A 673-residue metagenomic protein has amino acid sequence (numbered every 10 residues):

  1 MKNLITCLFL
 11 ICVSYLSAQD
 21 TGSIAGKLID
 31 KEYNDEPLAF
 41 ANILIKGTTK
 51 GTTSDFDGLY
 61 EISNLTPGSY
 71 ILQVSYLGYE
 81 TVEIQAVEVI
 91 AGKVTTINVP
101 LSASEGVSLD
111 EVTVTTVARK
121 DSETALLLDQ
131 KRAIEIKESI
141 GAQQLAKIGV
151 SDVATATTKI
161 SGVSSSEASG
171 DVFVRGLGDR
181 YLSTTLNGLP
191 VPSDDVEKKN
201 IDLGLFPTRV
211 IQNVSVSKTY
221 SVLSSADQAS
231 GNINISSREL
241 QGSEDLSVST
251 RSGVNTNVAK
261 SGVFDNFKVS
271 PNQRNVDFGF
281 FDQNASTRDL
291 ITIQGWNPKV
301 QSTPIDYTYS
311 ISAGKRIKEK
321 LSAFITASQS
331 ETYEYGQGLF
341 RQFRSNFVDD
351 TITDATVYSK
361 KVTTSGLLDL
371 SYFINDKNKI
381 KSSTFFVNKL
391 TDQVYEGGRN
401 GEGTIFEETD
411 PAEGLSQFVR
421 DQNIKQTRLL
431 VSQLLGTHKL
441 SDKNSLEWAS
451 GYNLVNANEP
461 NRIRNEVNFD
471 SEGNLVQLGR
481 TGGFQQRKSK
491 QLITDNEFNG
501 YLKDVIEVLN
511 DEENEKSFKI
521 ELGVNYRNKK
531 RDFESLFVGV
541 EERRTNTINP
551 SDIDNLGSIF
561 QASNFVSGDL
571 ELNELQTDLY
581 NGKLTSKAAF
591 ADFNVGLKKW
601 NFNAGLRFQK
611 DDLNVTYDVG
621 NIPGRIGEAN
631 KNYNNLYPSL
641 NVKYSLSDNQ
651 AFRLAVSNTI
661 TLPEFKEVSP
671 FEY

Functional and structural regions predicted by a protein language model:
S23, I293-E396, L640: Transmembrane beta-barrel wall of Gram-negative outer-membrane proteins
I29-N34, A41-L44, S75-L77, I90 (+2 more regions): Short, acidic, small-residue-rich periplasmic hinge/interaction motif at the N-terminus of Gram-negative outer-membrane
I45-G47, S69, Q73-I84: A short, solvent-exposed loop/turn motif at the edges and junctions of modular extracellular/periplasmic domains
T48-L59: Short, acidic Ser/Thr/Gly-rich low-complexity loop/linker segments typical of extracellular and cell-surface proteins
A118-K120, T124-F173, G188-L205, V210-V222 (+1 more regions): Periplasmic N-terminal accessory/gating domains of Gram-negative outer-membrane beta-barrel systems
V258-P304, N474-Q485, E534-G582: Flexible glycine-rich, low-complexity coil/linker segments exposed to the extracellular/periplasmic environment
A259-V263, G336-Q342, V362, Q393-N400 (+4 more regions): Outer-membrane beta-barrel translocator domains and adjoining extracellular loop/strand segments of Gram-negative
F373-N375, Q426-L435, K439-S445, G451-N453 (+1 more regions): Structural signature of Gram-negative outer-membrane beta-barrels, strongest in the C-terminal barrel of TonB-dependent
